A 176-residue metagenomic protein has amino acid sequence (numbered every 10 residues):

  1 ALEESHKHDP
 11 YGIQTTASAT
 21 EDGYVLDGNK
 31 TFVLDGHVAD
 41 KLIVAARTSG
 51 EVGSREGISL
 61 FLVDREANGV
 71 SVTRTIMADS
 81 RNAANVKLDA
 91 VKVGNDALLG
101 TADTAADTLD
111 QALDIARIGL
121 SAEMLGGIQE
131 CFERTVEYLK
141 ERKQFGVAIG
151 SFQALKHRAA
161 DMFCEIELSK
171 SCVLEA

Functional and structural regions predicted by a protein language model:
A1-E4: A short, Trp-centered hydrophobic/proline-enriched beta-strand micro-motif
H8-Y11, S54, D79: Short solvent-exposed loop/turn micro-motifs enriched in small/polar/acidic residues
D9-I13, V63, K87, K92-V93: Structural signature of FAD isoalloxazine-binding scaffolds in flavoprotein oxidoreductases
A17-S18: A structural signal for short hydrophobic beta-strand segments in well-ordered beta-sheet cores
E21-V25, K41, A83-N85: A generic structural signal for beta-strand entry/edge sites
D27-S71: A short core secondary-structure module
V70-E167: Glycine-rich beta->alpha junctions and the first turn(s) of the following alpha-helix
E167-E175: Glycine/small-residue-rich hydrophobic helix-like segments
